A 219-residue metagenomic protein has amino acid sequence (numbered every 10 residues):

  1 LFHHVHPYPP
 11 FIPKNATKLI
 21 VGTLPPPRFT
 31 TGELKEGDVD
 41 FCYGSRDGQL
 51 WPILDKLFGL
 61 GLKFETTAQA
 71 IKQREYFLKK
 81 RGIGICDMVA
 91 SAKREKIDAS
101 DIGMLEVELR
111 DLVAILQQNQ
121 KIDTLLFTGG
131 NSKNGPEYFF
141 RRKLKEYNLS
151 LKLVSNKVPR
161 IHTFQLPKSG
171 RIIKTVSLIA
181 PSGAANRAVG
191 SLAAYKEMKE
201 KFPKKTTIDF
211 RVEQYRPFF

Functional and structural regions predicted by a protein language model:
L1-T23: Short, Lys/Arg-rich amphipathic segments at extreme N-termini
F2-P9, L34, D98-R110, Y138-F219: C-terminal capping/extension of enzyme domains
H6-I12, A68-K79, A114-L116: Short amphipathic alpha-helices and their capping/turn segments at secondary-structure boundaries
P13, L116-Q120, K168-R171: Short, conserved loop/helix-junction motifs that constitute active-site signature segments in enzyme catalytic cores
K18-C42: Short glycine-rich His-centered loop
L24-R28, G48, G84, A90-R94 (+2 more regions): Short, solvent-exposed loop/turn segments at secondary-structure junctions
E33-G103: Short, surface-exposed acidic-centric catalytic microdomains
K80-N148: Internal catalytic-core helix/loop-beta-alpha segment that presents or stabilizes conserved functional determinants
